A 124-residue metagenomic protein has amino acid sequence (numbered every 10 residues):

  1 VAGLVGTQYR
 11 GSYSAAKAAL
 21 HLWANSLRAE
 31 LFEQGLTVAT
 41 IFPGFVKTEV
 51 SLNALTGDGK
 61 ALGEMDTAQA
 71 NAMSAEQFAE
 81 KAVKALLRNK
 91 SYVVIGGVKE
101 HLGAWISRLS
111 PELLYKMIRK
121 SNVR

Functional and structural regions predicted by a protein language model:
V1, A19: Active-site His/Glu-centered metal-binding helix of metallohydrolases
V5, S26-T37: Active-site-adjacent segment of SDR/Rossmann-fold oxidoreductases
V5-G11: Active-site loop immediately N-terminal to the catalytic Tyr-X3-Lys motif of short-chain dehydrogenase/reductase
Y13, H21: Catalytic tyrosine of NAD(P)H-dependent dehydrogenase/reductases that use a Tyr as the general acid/base
A16: Active-site helix of classical SDR
E33-V98: SDR active-site lid
K90-R124: A transmembrane-helix-recognition feature enriched in membrane-embedded lipid enzymes and envelope glyco-/phospholipid
